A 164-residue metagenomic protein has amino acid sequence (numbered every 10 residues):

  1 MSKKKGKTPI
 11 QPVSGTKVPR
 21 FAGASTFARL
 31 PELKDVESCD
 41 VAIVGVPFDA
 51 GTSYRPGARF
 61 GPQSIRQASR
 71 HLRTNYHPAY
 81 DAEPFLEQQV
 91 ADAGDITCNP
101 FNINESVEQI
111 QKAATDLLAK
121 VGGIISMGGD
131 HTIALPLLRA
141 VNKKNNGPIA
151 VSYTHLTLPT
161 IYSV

Functional and structural regions predicted by a protein language model:
S2-I149: Metal-dependent C-N hydrolase catalytic cores
H155-V164: Single conserved hydrophobic/aromatic residue that forms the stacking wall/gate of nucleotide- or nucleobase-binding
